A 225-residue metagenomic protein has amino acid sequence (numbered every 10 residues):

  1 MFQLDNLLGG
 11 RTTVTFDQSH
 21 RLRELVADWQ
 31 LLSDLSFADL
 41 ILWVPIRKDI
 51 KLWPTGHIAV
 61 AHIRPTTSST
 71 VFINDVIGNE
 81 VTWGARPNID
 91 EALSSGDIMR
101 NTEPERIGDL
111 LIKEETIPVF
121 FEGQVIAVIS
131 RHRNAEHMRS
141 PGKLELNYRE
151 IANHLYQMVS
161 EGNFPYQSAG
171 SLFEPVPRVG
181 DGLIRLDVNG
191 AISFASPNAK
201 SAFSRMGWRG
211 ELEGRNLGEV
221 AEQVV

Functional and structural regions predicted by a protein language model:
M1-D17, N153-S160: Extracellular/periplasmic ligand-binding regions of membrane signal-transduction receptors
G10, P45-I46, L52-A85, L144-A152 (+2 more regions): PAS-family sensory domains
R11-T66: Extracytoplasmic/periplasmic sensory segments of membrane signal-transduction proteins
R21-I41, S160-A195, A199: Sensory modules in modular signal-transduction proteins
E24, S33-L35, W83-M99, L155 (+1 more regions): Soluble sensory domains of the PAS superfamily and closely related sensory modules
G108-P118: A short beta-strand signature within small-molecule sensing/ligand-binding domains used in signal transduction
G123-Q124: Glycine-biased flexible loop/turn sites that connect beta-strands or occur in inter-domain linkers
I129-A169: Sensory coupling linkers of modular signal transduction proteins
